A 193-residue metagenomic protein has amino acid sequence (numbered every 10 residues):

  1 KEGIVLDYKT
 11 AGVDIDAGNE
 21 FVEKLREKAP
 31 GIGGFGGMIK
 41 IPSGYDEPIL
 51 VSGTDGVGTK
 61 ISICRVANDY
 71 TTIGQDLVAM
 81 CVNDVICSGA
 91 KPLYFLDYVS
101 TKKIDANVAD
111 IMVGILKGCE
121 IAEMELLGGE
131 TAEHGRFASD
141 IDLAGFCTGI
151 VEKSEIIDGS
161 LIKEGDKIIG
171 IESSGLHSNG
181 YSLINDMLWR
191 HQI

Functional and structural regions predicted by a protein language model:
K1-I193: Helix-biased detector of long, well-ordered alpha-helical tracts
